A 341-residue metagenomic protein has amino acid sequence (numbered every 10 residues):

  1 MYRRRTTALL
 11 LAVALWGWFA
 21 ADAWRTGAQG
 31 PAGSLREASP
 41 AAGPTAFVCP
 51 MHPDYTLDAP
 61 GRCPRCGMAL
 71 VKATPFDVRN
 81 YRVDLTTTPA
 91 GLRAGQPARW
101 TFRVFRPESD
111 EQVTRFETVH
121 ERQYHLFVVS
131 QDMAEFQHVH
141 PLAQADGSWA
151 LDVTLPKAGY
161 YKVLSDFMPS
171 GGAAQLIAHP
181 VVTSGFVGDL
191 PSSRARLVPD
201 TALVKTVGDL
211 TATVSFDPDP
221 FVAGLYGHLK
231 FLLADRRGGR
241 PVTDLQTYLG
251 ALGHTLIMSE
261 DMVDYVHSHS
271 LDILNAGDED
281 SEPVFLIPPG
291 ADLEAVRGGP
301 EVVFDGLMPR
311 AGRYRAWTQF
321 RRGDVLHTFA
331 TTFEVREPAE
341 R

Functional and structural regions predicted by a protein language model:
M1-R341: Intrinsically disordered, low-complexity terminal tails/loops enriched in metal-binding residues
